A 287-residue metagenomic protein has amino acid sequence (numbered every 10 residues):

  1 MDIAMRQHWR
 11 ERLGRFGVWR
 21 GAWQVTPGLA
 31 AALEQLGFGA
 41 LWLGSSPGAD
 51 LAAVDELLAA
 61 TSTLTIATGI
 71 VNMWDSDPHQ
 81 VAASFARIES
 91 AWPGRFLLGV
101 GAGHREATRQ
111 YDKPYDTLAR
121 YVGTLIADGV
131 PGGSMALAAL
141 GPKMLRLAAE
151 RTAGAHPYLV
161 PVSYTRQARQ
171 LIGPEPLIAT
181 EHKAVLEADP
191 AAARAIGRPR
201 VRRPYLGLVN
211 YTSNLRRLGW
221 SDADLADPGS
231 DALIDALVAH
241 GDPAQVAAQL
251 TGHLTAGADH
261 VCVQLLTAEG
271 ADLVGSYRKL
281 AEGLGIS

Functional and structural regions predicted by a protein language model:
M1-S287: Active-site-adjacent structural elements that line small-molecule/cofactor binding pockets in enzymes
